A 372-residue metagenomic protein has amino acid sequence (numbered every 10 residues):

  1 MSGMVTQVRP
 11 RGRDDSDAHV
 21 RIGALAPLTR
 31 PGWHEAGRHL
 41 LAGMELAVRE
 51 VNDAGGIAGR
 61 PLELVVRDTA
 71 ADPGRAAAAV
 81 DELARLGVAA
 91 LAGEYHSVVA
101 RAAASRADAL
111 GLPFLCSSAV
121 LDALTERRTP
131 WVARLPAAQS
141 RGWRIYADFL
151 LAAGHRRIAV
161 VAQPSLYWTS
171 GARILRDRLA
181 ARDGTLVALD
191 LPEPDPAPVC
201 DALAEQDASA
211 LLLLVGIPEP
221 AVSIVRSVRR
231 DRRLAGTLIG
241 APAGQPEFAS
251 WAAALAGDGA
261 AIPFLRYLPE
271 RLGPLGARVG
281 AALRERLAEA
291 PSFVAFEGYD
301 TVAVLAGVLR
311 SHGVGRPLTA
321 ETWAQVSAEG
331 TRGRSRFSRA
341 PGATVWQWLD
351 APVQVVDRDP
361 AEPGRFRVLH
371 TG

Functional and structural regions predicted by a protein language model:
M1-G372: Extracytosolic ligand-binding ectodomains
